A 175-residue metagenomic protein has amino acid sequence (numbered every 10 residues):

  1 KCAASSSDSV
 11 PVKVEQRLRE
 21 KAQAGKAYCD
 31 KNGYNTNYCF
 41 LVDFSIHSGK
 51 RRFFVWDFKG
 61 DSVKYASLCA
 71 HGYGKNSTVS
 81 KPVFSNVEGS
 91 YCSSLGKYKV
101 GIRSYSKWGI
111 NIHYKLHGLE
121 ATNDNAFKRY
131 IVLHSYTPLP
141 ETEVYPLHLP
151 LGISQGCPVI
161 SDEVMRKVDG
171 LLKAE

Functional and structural regions predicted by a protein language model:
C2-Q155, D162-E175: Cell wall/extracellular polymer interaction/catalysis modules
